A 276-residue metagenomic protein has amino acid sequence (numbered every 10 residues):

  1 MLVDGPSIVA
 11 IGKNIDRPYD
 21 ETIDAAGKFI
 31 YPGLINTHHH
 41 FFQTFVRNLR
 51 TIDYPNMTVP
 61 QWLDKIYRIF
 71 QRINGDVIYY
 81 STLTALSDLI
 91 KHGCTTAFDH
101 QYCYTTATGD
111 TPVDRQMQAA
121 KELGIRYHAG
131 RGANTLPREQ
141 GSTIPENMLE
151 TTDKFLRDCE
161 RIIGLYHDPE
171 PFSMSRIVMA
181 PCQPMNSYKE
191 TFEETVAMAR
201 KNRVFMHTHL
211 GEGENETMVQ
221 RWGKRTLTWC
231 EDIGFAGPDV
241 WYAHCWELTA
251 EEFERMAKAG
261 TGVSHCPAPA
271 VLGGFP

Functional and structural regions predicted by a protein language model:
M1, P6, G27, H38 (+7 more regions): Divalent metal-coordination and catalytic microenvironments
M1-Y31: Histidine-rich, glycine-flanked metal-binding segment
I8, K28-F29, H39-T44, N48-T51: N-terminal hydrophobic targeting/anchoring segments and the immediately downstream early-domain regions of hydrolases
P32-T44, F205-E212: Histidine-centered catalytic micro-motifs
N48-Q101, T105-R126, R157-P171: Alpha-helical scaffold segments that flank or form the walls of functional sites
C94, I125, R203, G260-T261: A structural motif
C103, A107-E247: Metal-coordinating catalytic core of metallo-dependent amide/deamination hydrolases
F235-P276: Active-site-adjacent C-terminal substructures of enzyme catalytic domains
